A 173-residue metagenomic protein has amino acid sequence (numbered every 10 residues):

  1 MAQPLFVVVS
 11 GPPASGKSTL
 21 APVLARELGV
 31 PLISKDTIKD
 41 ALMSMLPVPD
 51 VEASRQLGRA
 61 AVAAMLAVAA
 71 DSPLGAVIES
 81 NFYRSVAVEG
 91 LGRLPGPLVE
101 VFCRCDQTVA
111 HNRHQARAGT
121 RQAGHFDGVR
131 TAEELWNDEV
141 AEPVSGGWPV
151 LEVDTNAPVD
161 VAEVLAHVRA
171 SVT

Functional and structural regions predicted by a protein language model:
V9: Hydrophobic anchor at the beta1->P-loop junction of P-loop NTPases
P12: P-loop (Walker A) phosphate-binding loop of NTP-binding proteins
S15: ATP-binding Walker
S18: Walker A/P-loop
P22-A70: Conserved substrate/cofactor phosphate-moiety recognition/catalytic segment in nucleotide-dependent phosphotransferases
Q56-V99: Glycine-rich phosphate-binding loop used to anchor ATP phosphates in small-molecule kinases, encompassing both
G96-H114: Conserved phosphate-donor/acceptor-positioning beta-strand/loop module used by diverse small-molecule
G119-V164: Small-molecule kinase domains that catalyze NTP-dependent phosphoryl transfer to phosphate-bearing small molecules
